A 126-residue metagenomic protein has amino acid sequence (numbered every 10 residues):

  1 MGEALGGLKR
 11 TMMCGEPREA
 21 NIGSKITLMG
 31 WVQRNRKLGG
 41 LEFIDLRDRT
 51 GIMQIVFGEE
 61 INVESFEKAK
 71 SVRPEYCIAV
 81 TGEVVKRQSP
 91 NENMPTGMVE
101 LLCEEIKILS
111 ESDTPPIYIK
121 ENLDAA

Functional and structural regions predicted by a protein language model:
M1-A126: Class II aminoacyl-tRNA synthetase catalytic cores and aaRS-like
